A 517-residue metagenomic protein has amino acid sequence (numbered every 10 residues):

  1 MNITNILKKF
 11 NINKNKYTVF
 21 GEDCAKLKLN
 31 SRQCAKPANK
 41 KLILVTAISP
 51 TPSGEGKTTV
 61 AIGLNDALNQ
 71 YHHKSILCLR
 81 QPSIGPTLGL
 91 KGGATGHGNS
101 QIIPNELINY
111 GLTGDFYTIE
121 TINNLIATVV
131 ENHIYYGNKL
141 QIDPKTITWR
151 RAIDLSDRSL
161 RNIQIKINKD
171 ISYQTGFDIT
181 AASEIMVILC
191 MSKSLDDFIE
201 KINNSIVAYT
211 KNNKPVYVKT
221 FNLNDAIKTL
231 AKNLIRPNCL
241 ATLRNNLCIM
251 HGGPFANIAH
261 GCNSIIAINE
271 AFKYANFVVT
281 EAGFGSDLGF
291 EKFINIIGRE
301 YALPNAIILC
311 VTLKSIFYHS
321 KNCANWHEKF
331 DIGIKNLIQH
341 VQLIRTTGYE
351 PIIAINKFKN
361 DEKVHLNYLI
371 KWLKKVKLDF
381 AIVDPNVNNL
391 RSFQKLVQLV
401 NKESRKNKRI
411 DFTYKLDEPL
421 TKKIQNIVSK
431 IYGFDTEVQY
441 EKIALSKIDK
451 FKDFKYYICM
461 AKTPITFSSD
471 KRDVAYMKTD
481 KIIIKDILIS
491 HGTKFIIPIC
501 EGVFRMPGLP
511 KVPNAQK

Functional and structural regions predicted by a protein language model:
M1-K517: Flexible phosphate-sensing "switch/lid" loops adjacent to ATP/NTP-binding sites across phosphate-transfer
